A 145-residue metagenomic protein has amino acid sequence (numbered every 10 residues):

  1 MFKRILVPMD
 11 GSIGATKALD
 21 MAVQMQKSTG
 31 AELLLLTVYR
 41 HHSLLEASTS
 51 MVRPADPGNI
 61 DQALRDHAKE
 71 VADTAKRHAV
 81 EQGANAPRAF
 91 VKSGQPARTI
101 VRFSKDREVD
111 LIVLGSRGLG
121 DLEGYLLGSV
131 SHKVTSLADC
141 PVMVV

Functional and structural regions predicted by a protein language model:
K3-A55, Q82, A86-P87: Small/aliphatic-rich secondary-structure junction motif
L36, R88-K92, M143: General small-molecule cofactor/ligand-binding pocket signal
S50-P54, D106-R107, V130-S131: Short, hinge-like loop/turn segments at secondary-structure boundaries
P54-E70: A short acidic, glycine-rich active-site loop that binds or catalyzes chemistry on phosphate/adenosine moieties
D73-I112: Structural beta-alpha unit
L111-S136: Glycine-rich, Arg-bearing micro-motifs that act as flexible, cationic patches
